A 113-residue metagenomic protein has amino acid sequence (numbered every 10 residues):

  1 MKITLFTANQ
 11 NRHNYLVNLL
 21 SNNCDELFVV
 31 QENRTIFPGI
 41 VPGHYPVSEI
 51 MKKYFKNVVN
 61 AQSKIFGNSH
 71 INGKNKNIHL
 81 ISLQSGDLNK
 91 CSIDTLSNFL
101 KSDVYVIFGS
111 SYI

Functional and structural regions predicted by a protein language model:
M1-I113: One-carbon transfer enzymes
